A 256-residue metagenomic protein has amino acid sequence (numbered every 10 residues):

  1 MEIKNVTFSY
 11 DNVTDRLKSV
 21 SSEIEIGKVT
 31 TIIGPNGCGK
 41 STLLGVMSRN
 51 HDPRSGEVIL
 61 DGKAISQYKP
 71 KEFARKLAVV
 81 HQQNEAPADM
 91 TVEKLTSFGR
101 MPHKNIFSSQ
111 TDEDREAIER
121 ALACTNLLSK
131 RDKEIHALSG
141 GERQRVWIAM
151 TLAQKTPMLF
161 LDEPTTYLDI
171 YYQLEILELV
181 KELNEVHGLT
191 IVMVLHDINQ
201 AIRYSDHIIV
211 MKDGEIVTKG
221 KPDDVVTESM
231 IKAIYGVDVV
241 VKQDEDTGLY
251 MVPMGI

Functional and structural regions predicted by a protein language model:
E2-I3, T7-V20, Q67-K69, P87: A short, flexible loop at the N-terminus of ABC-type nucleotide-binding domains that lies
P35-G39: Walker A (P-loop) phosphate-binding loop of ABC-type ATPase nucleotide-binding domains
S48: Helix-to-loop junction immediately C-terminal to a conserved catalytic motif
G56-A64, F73: Conserved ABC transporter NBD signature motif
S97, D112-K130, K155: Conserved ABC ATPase "signature" region
S109, E134-L138, E142: Conserved ABC ATPase signature
L159-E163: Catalytic Walker B motif of ABC-type/P-loop ATPase nucleotide-binding domains
